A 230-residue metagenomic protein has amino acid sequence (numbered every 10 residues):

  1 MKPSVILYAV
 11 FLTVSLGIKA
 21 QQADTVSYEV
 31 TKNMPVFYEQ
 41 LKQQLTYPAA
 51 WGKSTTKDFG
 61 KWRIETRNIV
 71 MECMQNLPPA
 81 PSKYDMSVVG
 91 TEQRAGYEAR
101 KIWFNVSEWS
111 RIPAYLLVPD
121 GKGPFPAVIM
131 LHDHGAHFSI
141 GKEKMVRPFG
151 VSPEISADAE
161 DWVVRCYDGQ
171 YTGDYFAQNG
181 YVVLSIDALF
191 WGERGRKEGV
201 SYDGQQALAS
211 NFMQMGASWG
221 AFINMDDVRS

Functional and structural regions predicted by a protein language model:
M1-V26: Bacterial Sec-dependent N-terminal signal peptides
F11, P113, P126-V128, G180-V183: Beta-sheet entry/capping signal
L16, S54-T55, S110, I223: Generic detector of short, well-ordered, non-transmembrane alpha-helical segments enriched in hydrophobic residues
A20-E98, V106, G141: N-terminal targeting or regulatory segments adjacent to alpha/beta-hydrolase or S9 domains
M71-N76, G96, F125, F212-G220: Glycine-centered secondary-structure boundary/capping sites
T91-V151: Glycine-rich active-site/cofactor-binding loop and its immediate structural neighborhood
G123, L131-M225: Cap/lid segment of the alpha/beta-hydrolase catalytic domain
D227-S230: Short, intrinsically disordered, charge-balanced linker/junction segments flanking boundaries in proteins
